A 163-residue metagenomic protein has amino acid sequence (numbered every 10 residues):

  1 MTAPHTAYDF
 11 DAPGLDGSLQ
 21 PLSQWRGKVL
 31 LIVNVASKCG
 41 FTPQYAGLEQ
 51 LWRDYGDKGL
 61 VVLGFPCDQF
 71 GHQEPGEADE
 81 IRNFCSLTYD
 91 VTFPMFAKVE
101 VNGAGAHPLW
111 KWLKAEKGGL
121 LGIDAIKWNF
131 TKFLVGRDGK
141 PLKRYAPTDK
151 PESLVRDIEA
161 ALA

Functional and structural regions predicted by a protein language model:
M1-A163: Chalcogenol-based redox active-site neighborhoods
